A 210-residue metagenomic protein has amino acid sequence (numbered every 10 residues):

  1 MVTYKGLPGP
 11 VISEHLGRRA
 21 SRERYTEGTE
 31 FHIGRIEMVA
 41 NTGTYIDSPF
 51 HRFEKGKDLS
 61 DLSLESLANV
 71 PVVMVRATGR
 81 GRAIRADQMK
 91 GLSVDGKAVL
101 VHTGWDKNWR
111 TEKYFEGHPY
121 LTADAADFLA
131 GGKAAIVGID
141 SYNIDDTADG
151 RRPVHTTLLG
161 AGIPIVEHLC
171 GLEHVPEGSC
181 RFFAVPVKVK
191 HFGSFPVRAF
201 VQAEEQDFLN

Functional and structural regions predicted by a protein language model:
M1-N210: Active-/binding-site microenvironments in catalytic and ligand-binding cores
